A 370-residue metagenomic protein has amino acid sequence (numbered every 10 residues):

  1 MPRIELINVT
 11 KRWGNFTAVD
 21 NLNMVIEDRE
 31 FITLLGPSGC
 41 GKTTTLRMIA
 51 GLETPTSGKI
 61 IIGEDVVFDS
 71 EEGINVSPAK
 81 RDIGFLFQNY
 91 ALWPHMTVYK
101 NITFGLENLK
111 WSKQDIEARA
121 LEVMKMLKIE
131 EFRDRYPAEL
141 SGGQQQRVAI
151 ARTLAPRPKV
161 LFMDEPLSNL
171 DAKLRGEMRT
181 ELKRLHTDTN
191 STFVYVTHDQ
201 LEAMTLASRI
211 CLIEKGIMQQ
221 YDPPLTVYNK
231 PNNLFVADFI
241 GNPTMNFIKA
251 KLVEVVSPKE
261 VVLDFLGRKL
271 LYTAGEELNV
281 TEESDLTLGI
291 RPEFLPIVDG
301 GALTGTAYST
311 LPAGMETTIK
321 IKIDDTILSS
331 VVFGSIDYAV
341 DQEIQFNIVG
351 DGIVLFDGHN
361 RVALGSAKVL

Functional and structural regions predicted by a protein language model:
E5, V25, I61, Q345-N347: ABC ATPase nucleotide-binding domain
K11, N21-I26: Conserved A-loop
L35-P37: The feature captures the beta-strand-to-loop junction immediately N-terminal to the Walker
A50: Helix-to-loop junction immediately C-terminal to a conserved catalytic motif
G58-S70: Conserved ABC transporter NBD signature motif
R81-G84, Q88, L92-F235, F239: ABC ATPase nucleotide-binding domains
P243-I248, L252-L370: Non-catalytic connector elements of ABC transporters
